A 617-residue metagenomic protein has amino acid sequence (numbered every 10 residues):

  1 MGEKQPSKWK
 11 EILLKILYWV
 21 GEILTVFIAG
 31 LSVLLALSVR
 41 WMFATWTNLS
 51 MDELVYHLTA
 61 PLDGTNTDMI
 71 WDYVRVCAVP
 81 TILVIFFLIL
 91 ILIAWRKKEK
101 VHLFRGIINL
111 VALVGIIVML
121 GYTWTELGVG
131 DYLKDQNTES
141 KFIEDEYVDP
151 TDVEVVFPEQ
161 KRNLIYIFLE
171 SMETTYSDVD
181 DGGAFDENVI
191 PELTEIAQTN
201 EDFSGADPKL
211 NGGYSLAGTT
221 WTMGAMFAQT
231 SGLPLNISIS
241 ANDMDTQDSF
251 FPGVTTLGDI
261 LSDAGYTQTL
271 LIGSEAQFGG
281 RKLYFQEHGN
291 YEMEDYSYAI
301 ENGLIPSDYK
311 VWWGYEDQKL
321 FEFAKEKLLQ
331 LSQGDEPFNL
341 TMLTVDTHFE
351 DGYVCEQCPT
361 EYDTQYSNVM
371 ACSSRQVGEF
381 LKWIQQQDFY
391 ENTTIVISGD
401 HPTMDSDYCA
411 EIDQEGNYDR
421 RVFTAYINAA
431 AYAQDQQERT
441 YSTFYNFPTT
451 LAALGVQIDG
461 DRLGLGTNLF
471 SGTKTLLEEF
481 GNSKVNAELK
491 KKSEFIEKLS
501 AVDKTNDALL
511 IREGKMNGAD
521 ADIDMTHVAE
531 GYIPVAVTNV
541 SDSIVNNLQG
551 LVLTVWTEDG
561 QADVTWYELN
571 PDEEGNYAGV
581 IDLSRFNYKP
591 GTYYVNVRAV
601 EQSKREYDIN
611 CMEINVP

Functional and structural regions predicted by a protein language model:
M1-D135: Transmembrane and membrane-interface helices of multi-pass, inner-membrane envelope-modifying transferases
P150-D524, N615-P617: Solvent-exposed soluble domains appended to multi-pass membrane proteins
T526-T538: Contiguous beta-strand segments within globular domains
S543-T554, D559-D563: Solvent-exposed loop/turn segments flanking beta-strands in beta-repeat/beta-sandwich domains
T565, D572-S584: Aromatic sugar-binding surface patches on proteins that engage polysaccharides or sugar-phosphate polymers
L583-G591: Surface-exposed, short loops/turns at beta-strand junctions within beta-sandwich domains
V600-R605: Short, solvent-exposed loop/turn segments at the edges of extracellular beta-sandwich modules
